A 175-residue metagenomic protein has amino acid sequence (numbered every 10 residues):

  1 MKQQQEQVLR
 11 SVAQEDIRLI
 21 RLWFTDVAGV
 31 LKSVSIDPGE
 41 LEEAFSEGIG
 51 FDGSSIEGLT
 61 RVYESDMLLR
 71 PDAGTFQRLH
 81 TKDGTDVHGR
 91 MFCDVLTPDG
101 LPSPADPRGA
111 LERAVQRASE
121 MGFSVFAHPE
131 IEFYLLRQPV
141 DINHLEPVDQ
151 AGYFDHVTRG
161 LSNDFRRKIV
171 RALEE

Functional and structural regions predicted by a protein language model:
M1-E175: Glycine-rich, acidic/polar active-site loops that bind/position phosphate-bearing ligands
